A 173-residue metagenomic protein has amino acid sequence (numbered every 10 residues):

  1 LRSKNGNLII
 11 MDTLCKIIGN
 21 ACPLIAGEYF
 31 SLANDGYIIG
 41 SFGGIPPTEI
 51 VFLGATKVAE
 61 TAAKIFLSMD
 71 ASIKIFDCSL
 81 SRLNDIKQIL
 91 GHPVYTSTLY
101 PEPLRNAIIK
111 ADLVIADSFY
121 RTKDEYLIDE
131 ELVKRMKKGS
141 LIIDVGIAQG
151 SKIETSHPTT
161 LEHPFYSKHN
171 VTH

Functional and structural regions predicted by a protein language model:
L1-I10, I128-H173: Rossmann-fold NAD(P)-binding glycine/threonine-rich loop
L1-T48: Glycine/serine-rich phosphate-binding loop and adjoining beta1-alpha1 elements at the start of nucleotide-handling
M11-C15, G91-Y95, T159-E162: Short, hinge-like loop/turn segments at secondary-structure boundaries
I17-F30, Y100-K110, N170-H173: Short, basic, helix/turn surface patches
L32-D35, P93-L99, T122-L127, S156-P158: Short gly/ser/thr-rich secondary-structure transition/capping motifs
D35-A116: Glycine-rich phosphate/diphosphate-binding loop of Rossmann-like nucleotide-binding domains
V58-A63, K123-L127, G150-K152: Short glycine/serine/threonine-rich phosphate/pyrophosphate-binding segments that cradle anionic phosphate groups
S118-Y120, G146-I147: Short glycine-/small-residue-rich Rossmann-like dinucleotide-binding loops
